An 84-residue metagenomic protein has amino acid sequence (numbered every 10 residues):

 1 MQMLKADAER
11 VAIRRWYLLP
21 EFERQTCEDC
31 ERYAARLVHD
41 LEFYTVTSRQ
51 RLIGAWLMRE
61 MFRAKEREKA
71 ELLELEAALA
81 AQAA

Functional and structural regions predicted by a protein language model:
M1, A77-A84: Short intrinsically disordered terminal tails
Q2-C27: Positively charged, polyanion-binding regions of nucleic-acid-associated proteins
R15, R36, E60: Residues that form generic nucleotide/phosphate-binding pockets
L18-P20, D40, Y44: Alpha-helix C-capping/helix-to-loop hinge sites
E28-R32, S48: Alpha-helix N-cap and coil->helix boundary residues
E31-E42: DNA-recognition alpha helix
E42-L79: Short, charged early-sequence alpha-helical segments and their helix-coil boundaries
